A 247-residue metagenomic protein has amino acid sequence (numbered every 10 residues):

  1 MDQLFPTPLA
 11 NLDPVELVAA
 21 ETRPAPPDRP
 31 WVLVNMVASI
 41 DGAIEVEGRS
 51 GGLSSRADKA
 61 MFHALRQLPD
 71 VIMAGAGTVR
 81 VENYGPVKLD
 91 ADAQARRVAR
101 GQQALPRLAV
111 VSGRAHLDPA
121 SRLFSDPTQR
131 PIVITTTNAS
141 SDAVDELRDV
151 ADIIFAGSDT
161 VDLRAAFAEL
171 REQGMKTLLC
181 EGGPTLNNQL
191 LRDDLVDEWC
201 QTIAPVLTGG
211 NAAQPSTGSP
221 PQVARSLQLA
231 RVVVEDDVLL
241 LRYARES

Functional and structural regions predicted by a protein language model:
M1-S247: Enzymes that bind and transform nitrogen-containing heteroaromatic metabolites
